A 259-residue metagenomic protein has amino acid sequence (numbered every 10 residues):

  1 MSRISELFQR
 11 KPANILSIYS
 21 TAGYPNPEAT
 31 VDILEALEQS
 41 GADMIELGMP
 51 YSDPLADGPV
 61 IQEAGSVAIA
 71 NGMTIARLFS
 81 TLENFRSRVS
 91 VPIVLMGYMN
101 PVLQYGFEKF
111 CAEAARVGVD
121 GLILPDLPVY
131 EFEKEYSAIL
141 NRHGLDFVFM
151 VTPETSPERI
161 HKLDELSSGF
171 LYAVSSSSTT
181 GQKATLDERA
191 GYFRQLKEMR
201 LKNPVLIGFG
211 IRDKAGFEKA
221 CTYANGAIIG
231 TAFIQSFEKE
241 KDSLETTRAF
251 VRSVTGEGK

Functional and structural regions predicted by a protein language model:
M1-F8, P27, S52-I61, M73-E83 (+6 more regions): Active-site-adjacent beta->alpha loops and helix N-cap segments on the catalytic face of soluble alpha/beta enzymes
L16-S20, I45-L47, I93-G97, L122-L124 (+4 more regions): Hydrophobic faces of well-ordered beta-strands that scaffold small-molecule active sites in alpha/beta enzyme cores
I18, L37, I45-G48, A114 (+3 more regions): Conserved, mostly hydrophobic/aromatic
P27-L37, T155-L166, I211-A227: Catalytic cores of alpha/beta
G41, A114-G121, L140-F147, E165-Y172 (+2 more regions): Glycine-enriched alpha-helix->loop->beta-strand junction motifs that scaffold or abut catalytic
A42-D53, G121-I123, L127-F132, L171-G181 (+1 more regions): Glycine-rich phosphate-binding active-site loops on the catalytic face of alpha/beta enzymes
M44, M49-Y51, Q62-L127: Active-site beta->alpha loop and helix N-cap motifs at the rims of alpha/beta catalytic domains
L78, R194-N203, R212-E218, T222-K259: Alpha/beta catalytic cores of nucleotide-metabolism and tRNA/nucleoside-modifying enzymes
